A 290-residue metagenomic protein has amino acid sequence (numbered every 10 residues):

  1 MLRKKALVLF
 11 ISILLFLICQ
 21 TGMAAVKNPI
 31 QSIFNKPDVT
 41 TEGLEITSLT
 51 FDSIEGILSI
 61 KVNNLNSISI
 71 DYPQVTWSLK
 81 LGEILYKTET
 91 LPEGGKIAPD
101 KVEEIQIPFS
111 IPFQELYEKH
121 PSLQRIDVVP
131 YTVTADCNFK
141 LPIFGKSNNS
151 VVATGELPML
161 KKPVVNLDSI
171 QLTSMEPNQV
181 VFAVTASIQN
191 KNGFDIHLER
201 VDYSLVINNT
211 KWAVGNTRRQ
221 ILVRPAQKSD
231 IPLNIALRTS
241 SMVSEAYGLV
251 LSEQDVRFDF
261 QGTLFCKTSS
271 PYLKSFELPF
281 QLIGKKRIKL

Functional and structural regions predicted by a protein language model:
M1-F10: Bacterial N-terminal signal peptides that target proteins for export
L2, I18-T21: Generic signature of intrinsically disordered, low-complexity, basic-rich segments and short cationic peptides
F10-I18: Bacterial N-terminal signal peptides
T21-L290: Extracellular/lumenal and peripheral-membrane lipid-interaction modules
